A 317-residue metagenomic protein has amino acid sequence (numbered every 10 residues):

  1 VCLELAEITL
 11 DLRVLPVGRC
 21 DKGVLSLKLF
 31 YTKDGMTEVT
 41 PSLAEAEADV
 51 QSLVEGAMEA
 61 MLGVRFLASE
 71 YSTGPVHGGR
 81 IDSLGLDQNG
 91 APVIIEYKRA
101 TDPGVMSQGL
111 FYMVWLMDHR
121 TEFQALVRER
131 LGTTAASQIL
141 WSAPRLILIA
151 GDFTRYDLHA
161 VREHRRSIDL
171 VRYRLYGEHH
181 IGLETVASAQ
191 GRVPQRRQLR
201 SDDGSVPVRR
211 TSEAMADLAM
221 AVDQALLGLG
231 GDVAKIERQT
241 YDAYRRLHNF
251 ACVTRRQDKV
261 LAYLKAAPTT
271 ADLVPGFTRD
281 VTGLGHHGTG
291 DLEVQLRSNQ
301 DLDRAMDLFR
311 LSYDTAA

Functional and structural regions predicted by a protein language model:
C2-G228, A234-C252, R256, A267-T269 (+3 more regions): Charged, terminal alpha-helix-loop-beta segments that serve as non-catalytic nucleic-acid engagement and/or assembly
E237-T240, H287-D291: Short Gly/Ser/Thr- and Asp/Glu-enriched loop/turn motifs at secondary-structure junctions
V294: Basic nucleic-acid-binding interfaces
